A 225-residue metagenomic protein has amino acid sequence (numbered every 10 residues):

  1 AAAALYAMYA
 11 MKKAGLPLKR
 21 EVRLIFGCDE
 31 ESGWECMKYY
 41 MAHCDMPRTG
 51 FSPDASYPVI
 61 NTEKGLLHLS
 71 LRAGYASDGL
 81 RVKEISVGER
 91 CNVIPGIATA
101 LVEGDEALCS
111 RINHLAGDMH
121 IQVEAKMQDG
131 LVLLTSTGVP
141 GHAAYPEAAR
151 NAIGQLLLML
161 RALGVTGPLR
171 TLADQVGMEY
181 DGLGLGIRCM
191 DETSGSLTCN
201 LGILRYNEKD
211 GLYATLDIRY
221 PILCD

Functional and structural regions predicted by a protein language model:
A1-F26, E30-E35, C44-R48: Active-site metal-coordination/substrate-binding segment of hydrolases, especially metallo-dependent peptidases
E31, K38-P221: Midchain, well-structured core segments that form catalytic/ion-binding scaffolds
C224-D225: Solvent-exposed, non-transmembrane alpha-helical starts
